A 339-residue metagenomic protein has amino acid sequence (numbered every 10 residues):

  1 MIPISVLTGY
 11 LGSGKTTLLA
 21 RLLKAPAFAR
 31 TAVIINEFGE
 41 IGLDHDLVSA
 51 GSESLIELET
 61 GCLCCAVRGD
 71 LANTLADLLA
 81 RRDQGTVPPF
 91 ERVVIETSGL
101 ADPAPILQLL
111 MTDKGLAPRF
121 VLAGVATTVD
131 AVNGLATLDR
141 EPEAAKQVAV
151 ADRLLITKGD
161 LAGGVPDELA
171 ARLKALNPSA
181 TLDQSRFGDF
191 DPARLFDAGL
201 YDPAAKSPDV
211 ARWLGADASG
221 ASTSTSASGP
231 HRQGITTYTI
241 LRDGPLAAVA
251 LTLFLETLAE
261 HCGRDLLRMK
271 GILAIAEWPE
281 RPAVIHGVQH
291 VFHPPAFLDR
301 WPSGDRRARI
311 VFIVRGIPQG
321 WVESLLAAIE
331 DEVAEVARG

Functional and structural regions predicted by a protein language model:
M1-I2, Q233: A short, charged/proline- and glycine-enriched loop that marks the coil->beta-strand transition at the N-terminal
I2-S13, T17-T137: Nucleotide-state-sensitive switch-loop elements of NTP-binding domains
A27, G42-L47, G51-S52, E59-C62 (+14 more regions): Solvent-exposed, flexible loop/coil residues
R140, K146, V150-A308, R315-G339: C-terminal accessory "lid"/substrate-recognition subdomains
